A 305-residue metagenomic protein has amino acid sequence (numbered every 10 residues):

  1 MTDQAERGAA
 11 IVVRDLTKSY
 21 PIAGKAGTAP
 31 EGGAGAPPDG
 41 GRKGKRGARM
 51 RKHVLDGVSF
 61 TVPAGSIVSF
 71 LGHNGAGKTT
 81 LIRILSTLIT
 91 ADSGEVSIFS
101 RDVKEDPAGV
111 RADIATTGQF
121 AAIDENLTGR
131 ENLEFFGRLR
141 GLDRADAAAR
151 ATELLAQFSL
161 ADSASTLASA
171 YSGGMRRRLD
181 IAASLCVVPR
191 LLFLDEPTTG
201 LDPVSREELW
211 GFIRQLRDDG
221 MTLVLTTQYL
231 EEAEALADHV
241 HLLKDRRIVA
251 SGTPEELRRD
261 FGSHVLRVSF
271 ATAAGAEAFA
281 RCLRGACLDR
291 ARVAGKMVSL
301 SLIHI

Functional and structural regions predicted by a protein language model:
M1-Q4: N-terminal acidic, proline/glycine-rich, low-complexity intrinsically disordered segments
E6, R51, G174, R259-F261 (+1 more regions): Short coil/turn motifs at beta-sheet boundaries
G8-V13, K18-K25, E31, D39-K244 (+1 more regions): ABC transporter nucleotide-binding domains
G211-S301: ABC transporter nucleotide-binding domain
I303-I305: Conserved small/polar residues in nucleotide/adenosyl-binding loops
